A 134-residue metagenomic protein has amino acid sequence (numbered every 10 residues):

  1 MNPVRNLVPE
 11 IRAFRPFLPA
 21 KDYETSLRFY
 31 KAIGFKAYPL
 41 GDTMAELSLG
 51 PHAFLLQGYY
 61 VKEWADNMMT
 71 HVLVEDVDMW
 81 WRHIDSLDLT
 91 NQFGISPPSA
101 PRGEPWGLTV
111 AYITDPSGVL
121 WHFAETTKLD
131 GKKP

Functional and structural regions predicted by a protein language model:
M1-T25, T70, T126-P134: N-terminal beta-strand motif that seeds the catalytic metal site of vicinal oxygen chelate
P9-R12, K62-N67, E104-P105: Short glycine-enriched loop/turn motifs at secondary-structure junctions
E10, F17-F54: Core segments of cupin and vicinal oxygen chelate
Y23-S26, D88-I95, P134: Short, positively charged
K36-V74, L120-E125: Conserved short beta-strand elements that form part of the metal-binding/catalytic scaffold of enzyme active sites
G58, E104-P105, Y112, F123-D130: Short beta->alpha transition motifs characteristic of CBS
T70-L120: Vicinal oxygen chelate
